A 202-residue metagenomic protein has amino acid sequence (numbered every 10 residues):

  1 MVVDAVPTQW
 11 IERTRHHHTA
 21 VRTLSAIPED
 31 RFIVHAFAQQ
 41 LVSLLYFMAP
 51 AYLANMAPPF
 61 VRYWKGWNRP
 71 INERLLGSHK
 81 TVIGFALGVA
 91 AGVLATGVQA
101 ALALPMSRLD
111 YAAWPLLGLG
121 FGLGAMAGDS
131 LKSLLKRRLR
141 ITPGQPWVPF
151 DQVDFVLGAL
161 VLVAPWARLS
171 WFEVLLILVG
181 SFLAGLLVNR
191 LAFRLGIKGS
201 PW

Functional and structural regions predicted by a protein language model:
R15-H17: Intrinsically disordered, low-complexity cationic segments
L24-G122, M126-L162, W171-W202: Interhelical loop and helix-boundary elements at the membrane-water interface of polytopic inner-membrane proteins
